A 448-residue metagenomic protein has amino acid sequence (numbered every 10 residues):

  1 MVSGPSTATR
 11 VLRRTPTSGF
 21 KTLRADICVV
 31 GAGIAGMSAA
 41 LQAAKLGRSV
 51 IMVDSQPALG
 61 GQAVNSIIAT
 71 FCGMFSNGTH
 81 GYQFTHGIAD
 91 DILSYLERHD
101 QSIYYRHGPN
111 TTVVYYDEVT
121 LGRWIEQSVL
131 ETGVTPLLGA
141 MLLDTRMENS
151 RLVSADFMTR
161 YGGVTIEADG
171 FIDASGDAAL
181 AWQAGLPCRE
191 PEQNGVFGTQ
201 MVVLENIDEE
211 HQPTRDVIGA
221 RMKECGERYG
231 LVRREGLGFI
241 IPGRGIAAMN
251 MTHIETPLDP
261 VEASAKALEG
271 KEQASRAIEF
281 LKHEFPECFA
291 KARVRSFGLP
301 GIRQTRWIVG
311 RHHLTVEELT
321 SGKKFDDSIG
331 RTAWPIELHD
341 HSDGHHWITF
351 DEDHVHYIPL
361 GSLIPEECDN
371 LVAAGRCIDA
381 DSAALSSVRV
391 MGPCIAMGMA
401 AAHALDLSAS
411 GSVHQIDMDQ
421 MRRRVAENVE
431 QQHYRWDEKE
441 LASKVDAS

Functional and structural regions predicted by a protein language model:
V2-A8, R14-P16, Q42, R48-S49 (+2 more regions): Conserved N-terminal/central alpha/beta ligand/cofactor-binding core
V2-R10, R14, S18-G19, Q62 (+4 more regions): Flavin (FAD/FMN)-binding glycine-rich loop and adjacent Rossmann-like elements that form
G19-G33: Beta1/beta-strand and adjacent pyrophosphate-binding region of the FAD-binding site in flavoprotein oxidoreductases
R24-D26, L46-S49, T132-T135, V164 (+2 more regions): Loop/turn elements at helix/coil->beta-strand transitions in domains of secreted/extracellular proteins
C28-V30, A44, S150-R151: Membrane-embedded transmembrane-helix bundle of lipid-linked glycan/lipid transferases
V30, V53-D54: The conserved SAM/SAH-binding core of class I Rossmann-like methyltransferase domains, concentrating on the hydrophobic
G36: N-terminal Rossmann-fold NAD(P) dinucleotide-binding loop
R146-T165: Conserved beta-strand-loop-beta-strand element in the redox core of flavoprotein oxidoreductases
